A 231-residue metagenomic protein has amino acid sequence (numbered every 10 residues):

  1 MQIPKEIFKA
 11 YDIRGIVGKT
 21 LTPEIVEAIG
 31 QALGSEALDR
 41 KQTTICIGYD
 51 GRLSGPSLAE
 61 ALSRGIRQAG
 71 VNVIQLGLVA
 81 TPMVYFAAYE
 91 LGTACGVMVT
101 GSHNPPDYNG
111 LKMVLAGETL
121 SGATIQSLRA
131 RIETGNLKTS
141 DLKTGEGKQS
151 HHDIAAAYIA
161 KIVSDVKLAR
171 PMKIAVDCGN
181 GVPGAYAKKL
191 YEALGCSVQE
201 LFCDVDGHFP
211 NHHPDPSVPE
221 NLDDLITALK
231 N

Functional and structural regions predicted by a protein language model:
M1-R64, Q68-A69, H151-M172: An N-terminal, well-structured beta->alpha segment
R14-V17, D50, V79, M98 (+3 more regions): Gly/Ser/Thr-rich beta-alpha loop segments that engage phosphate groups in nucleotides
D39, T44-Y108, K189-N231: N-terminal small/polar loop signature for handling phosphorylated ligands or for N-terminal nucleophile
N109-N231: Gly/Ser/Thr-enriched, mixed-charge loops and adjacent short helices that form phosphate/oxyanion-binding elements
